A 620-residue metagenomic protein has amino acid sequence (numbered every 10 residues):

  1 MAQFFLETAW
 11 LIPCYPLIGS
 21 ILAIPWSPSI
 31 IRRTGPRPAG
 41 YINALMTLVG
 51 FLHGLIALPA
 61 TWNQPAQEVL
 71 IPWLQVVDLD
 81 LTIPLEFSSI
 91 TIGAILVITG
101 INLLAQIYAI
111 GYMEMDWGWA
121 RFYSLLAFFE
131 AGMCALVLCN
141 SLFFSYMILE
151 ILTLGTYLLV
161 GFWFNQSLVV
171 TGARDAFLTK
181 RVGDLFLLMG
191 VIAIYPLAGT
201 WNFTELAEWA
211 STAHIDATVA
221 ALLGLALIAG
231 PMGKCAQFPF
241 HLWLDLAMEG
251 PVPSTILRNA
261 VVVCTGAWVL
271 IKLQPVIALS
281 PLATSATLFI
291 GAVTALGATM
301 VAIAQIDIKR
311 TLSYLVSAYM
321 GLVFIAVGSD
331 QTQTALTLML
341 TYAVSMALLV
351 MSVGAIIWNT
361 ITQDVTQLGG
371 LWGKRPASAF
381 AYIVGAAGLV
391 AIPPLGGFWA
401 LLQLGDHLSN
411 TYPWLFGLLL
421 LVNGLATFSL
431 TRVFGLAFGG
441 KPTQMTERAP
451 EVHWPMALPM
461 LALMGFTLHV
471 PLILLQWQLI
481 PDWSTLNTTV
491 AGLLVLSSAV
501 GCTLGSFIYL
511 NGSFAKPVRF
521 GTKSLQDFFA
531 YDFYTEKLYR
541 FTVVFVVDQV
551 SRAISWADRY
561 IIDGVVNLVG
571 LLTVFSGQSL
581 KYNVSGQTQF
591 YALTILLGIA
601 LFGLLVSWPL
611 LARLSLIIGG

Functional and structural regions predicted by a protein language model:
M1-W10, C14, I21-S124, T200-A217 (+5 more regions): Transmembrane helix-loop-helix hairpins at membrane boundaries of multipass inner-membrane proteins
A2-C14, T34-Y41, T82-V97, A135-I148 (+7 more regions): Membrane-entry segments of alpha-helical transmembrane domains in multi-pass membrane proteins
S20-I21, T47-I56, T99-L103, V191 (+4 more regions): Hydrophobic core of alpha-helical transmembrane segments in multi-pass integral membrane proteins
T34-L48, R174-D184, G373-A381, P450-A462 (+1 more regions): Alpha-helical transmembrane segments and their helix-start/interface "positive-inside/aromatic belt" motifs in integral
N43-P59, G183-I192, A386, L461-L472 (+2 more regions): Hydrophobic alpha-helical membrane-insertion segments
G93, L104-S145, L154-V452, F466-I473: Hydrophobic transmembrane alpha-helices and their helix-loop junctions in integral membrane proteins
A449-G501: Hard-cation-handling environments
P481-L486, A515-G620: Aromatic-capped, Gly/Pro-kinked transmembrane alpha-helices
